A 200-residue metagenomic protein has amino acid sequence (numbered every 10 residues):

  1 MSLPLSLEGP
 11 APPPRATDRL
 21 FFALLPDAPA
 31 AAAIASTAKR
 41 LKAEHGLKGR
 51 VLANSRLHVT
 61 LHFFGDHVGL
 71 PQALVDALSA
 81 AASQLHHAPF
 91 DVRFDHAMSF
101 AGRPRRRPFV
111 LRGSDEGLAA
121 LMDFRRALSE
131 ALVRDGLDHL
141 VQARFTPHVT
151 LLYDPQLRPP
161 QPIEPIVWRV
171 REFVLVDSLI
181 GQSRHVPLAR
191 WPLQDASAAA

Functional and structural regions predicted by a protein language model:
M1-A200: Histidine-dependent nucleotide/RNA phosphoesterase domain, centered on the 2H-phosphoesterase fold with its duplicated
